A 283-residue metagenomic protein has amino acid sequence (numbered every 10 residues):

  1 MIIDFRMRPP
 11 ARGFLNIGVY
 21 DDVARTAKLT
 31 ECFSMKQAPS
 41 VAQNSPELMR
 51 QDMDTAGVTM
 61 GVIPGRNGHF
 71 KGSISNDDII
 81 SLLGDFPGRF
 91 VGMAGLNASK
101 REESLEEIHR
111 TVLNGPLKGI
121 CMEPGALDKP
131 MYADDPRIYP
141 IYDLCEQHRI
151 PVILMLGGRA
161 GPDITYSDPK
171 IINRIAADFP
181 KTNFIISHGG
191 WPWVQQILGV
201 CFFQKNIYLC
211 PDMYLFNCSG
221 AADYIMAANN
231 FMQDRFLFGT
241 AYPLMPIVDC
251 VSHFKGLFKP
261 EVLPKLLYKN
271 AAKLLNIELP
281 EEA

Functional and structural regions predicted by a protein language model:
M1-R8, R12-T55, T59-M60, H109-R110 (+2 more regions): Mid-to-C-terminal alpha-helical segments outside catalytic/metal-binding sites
R6, M53, G61, I79 (+9 more regions): Divalent metal-coordination and catalytic microenvironments
M7-P9, P64-G65, A94-A98, C121-P124 (+4 more regions): A cross-domain feature marking catalytic cores of carbohydrate-active enzymes and several ubiquitous metabolic/repair
P10-R12, G68-K71, A98-E102, G125-D128 (+4 more regions): Active-site environment of divalent metal-dependent phosphoester hydrolases
G13-G18, S75-N76, L105, T165-Y166 (+4 more regions): Short aromatic-enriched loop/helix-cap "lid" or pocket-rim segments at secondary-structure transitions that line
T59-M60, G68-L154, G158-A160, A222: Active-site gating/metal-coordination segments in enzymes
D77-S81, H109, N173-R174, L198 (+2 more regions): Active-site phosphate/pyrophosphate- and oxyanion-stabilizing loops and adjacent acidic/basic residues in soluble
K118-G119, M131-L237, E281: Catalytic pocket-lining loop regions of alpha/beta-barrel enzymes, especially the amidohydrolase/enolase/GH5 lineages
